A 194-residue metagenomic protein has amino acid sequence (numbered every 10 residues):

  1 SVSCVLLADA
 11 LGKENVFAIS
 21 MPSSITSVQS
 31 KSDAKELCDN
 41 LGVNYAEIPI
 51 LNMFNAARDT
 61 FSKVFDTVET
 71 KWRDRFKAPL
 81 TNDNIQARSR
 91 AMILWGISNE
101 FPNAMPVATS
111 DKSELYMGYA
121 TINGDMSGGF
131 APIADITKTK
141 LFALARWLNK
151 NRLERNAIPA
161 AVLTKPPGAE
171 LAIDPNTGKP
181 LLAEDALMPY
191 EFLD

Functional and structural regions predicted by a protein language model:
S1-D194: ATP/NTP-dependent adenylation/nucleotidyl-transfer catalytic domains that generate, transfer, or process NMP-activated
